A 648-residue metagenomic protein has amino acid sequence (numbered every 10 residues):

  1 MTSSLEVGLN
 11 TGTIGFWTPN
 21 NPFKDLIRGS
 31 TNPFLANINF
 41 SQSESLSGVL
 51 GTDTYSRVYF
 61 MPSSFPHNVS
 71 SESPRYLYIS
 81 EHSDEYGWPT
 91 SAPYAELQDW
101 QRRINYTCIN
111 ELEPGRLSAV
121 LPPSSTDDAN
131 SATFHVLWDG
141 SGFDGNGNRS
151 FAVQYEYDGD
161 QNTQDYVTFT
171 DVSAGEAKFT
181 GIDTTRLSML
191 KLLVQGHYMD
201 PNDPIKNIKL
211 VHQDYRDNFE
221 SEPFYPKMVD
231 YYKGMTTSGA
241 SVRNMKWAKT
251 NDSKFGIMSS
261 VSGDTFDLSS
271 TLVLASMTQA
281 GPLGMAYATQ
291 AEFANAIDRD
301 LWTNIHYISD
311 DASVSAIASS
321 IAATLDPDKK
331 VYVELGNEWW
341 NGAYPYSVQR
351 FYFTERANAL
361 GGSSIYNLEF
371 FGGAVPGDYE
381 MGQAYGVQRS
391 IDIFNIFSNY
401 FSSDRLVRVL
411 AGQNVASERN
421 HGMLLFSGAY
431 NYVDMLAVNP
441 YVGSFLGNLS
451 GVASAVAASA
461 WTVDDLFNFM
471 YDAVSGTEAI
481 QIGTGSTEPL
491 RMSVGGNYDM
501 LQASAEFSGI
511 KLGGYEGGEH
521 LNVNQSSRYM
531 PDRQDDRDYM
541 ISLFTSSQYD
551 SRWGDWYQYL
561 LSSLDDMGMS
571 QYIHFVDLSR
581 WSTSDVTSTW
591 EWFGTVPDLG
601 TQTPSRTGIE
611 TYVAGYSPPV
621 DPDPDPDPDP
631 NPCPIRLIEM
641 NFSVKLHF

Functional and structural regions predicted by a protein language model:
M1-L335, W340-P634, E639-M640: Non-catalytic accessory regions flanking glycosidase/transglycosidase catalytic cores in CAZymes
E639-H647: Short, solvent-exposed loop/edge segments of extracellular or virion-exposed proteins
